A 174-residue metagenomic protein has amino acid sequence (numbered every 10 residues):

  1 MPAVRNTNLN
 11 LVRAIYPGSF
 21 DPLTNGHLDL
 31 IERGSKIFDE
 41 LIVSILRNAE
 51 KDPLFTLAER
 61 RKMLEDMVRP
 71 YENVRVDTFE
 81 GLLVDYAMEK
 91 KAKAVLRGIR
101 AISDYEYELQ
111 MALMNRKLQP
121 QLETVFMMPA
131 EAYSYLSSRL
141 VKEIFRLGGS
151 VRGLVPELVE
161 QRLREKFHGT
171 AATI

Functional and structural regions predicted by a protein language model:
M1-I174: Nucleotidyltransferase catalytic core that binds NTPs
